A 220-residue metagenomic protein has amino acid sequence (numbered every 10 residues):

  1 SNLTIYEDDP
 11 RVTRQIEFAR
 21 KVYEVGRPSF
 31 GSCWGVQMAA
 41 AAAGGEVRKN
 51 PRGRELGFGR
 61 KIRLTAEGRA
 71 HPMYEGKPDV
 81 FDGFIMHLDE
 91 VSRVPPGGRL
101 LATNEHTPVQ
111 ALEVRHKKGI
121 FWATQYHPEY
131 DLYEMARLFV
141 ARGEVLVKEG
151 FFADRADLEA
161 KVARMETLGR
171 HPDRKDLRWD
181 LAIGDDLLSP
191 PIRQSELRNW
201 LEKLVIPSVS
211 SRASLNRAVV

Functional and structural regions predicted by a protein language model:
S1-F30: Flexible gly/pro-rich beta->alpha loop and the following alpha-helix that scaffold active-site loops
T4-I5, M38-A41, Q110, L132-E134: Short catalytic/ligand-binding loop motif for oxyanion handling, primarily in non-cytosolic enzymes, centered on
D8-R11, A43-G44, V114, A136-R137: Short amphipathic alpha-helical segments
F18, E24, L64-V220: Amide-donor transfer/coupling interface in amidating biosynthetic enzymes
Y23-E46: Catalytic nucleophile loop
V47-E55: A short alpha->loop->secondary-structure connector
F58-G59: N-terminal "first-domain core" detector
